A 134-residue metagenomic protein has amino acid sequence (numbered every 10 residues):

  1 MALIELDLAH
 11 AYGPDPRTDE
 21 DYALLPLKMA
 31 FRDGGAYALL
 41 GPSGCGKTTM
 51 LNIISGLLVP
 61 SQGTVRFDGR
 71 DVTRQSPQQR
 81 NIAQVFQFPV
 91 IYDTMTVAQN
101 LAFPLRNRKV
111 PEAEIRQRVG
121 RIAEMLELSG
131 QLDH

Functional and structural regions predicted by a protein language model:
M1-P26, R74-S76, K109: A short, flexible loop at the N-terminus of ABC-type nucleotide-binding domains that lies
L40-P42: The feature captures the beta-strand-to-loop junction immediately N-terminal to the Walker
S55: Helix-to-loop junction immediately C-terminal to a conserved catalytic motif
V59, F67-F86, N107, E112-A113: ABC ATPase NBD coupling module
D71, R106, A113-Q131: Conserved ABC ATPase "signature" region
M95-P104: Short coil-to-helix segment of the ABC ATPase nucleotide-binding domain corresponding to the Q-loop/switch region
